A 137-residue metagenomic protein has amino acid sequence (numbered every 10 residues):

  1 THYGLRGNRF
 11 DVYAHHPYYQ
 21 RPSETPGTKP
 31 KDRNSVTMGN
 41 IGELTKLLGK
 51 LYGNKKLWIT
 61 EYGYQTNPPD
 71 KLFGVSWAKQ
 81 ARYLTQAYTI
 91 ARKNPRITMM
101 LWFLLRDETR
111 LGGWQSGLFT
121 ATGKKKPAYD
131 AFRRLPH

Functional and structural regions predicted by a protein language model:
T1-A78: Noncatalytic carbohydrate-binding groove/subsite architecture in carbohydrate-active enzymes
T66-H137: Aromatic-rich peripheral "rim/lid" segments of glycoside hydrolase catalytic domains that contact and position glycan
